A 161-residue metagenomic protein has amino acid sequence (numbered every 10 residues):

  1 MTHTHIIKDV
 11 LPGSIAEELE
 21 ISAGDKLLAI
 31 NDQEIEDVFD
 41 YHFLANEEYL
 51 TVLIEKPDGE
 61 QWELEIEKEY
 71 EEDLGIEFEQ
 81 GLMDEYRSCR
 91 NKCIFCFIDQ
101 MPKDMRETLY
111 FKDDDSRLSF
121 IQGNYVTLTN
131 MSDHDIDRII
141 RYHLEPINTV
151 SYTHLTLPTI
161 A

Functional and structural regions predicted by a protein language model:
M1-L11: PDZ/PDZ-like groove recognition
I15-L19, H42-F43: Short, surface-exposed secondary-structure edge patches
E18-E36: Conserved PDZ fold ligand-binding element
H42-F78: PDZ-domain C-terminal substructure recognizer with occasional recognition of PDZ-binding tails
E79-N124: Canonical Radical SAM [4Fe-4S] cluster-binding loop centered on the CxxxCxxC motif and its immediate flanking residues
P146-N148: Structural preference for beta-strand elements that scaffold enzyme active sites
T153-T159: Conserved small/polar residues in nucleotide/adenosyl-binding loops
